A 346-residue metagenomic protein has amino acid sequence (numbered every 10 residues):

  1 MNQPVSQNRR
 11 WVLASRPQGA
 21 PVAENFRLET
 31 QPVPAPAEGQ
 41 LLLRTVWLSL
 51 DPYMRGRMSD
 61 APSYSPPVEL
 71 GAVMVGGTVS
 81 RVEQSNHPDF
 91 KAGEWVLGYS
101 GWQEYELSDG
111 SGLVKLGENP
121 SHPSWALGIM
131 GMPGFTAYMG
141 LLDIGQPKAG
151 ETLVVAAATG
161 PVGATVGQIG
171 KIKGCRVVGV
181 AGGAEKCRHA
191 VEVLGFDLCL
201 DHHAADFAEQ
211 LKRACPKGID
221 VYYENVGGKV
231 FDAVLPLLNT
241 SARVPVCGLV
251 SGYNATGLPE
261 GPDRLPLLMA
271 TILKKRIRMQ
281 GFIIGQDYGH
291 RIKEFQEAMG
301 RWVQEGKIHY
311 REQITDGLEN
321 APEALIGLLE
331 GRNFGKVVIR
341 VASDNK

Functional and structural regions predicted by a protein language model:
N2-Q3, S15-V46: A short N-terminal beta-strand-loop micro-motif at the entrance of redox/enzyme domains
N2-W11, E305-I314, P322-K346: C-terminal capping/lid region of NAD(P)-dependent oxidoreductase domains
P32-L50, M58-W102: Glycine-rich beta-strand-centered segment in the early N-terminal region that forms part of a ligand/cofactor-binding
M74-R81, A92-A157, C199: NAD(P)H dinucleotide-binding glycine-rich loop of Rossmann-like/cofactor-binding domains, especially the beta1-alpha1
Q103-E104, G182-A190, F207, R264-M269: Short, glycine/polar-rich helix-capping loops at beta-to-alpha or helix-loop-helix junctions that flank or form
L127-A205: Mid-domain Rossmann-like dinucleotide-binding core that forms the NAD(H)/NADP(H) cofactor-binding site
D206-P216: Short amphipathic alpha-helix with an adjacent loop that forms part of the alpha/beta core around
K229-I308, V341-K346: Glycine-rich phosphate-binding loop and adjacent beta-alpha segment of Rossmann(oid) nucleotide-cofactor-binding
